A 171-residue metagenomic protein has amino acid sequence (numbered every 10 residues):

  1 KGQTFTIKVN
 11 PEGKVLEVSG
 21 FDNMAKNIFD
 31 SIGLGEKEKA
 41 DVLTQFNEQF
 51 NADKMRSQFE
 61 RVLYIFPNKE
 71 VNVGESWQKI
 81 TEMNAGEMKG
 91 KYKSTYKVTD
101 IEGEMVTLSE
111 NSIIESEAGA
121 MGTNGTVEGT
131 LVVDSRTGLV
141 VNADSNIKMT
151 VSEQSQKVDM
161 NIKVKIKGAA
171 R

Functional and structural regions predicted by a protein language model:
K1-R171: Signature of exported/secreted
